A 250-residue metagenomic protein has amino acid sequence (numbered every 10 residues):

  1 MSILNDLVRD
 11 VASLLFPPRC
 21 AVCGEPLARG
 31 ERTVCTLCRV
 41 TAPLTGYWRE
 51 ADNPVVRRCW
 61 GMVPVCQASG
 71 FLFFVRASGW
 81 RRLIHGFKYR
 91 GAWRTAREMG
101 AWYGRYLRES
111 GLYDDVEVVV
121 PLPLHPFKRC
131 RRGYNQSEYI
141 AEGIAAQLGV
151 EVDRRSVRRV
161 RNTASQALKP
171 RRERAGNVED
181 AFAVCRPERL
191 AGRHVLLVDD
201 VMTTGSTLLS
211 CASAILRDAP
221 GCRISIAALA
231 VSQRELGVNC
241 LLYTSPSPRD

Functional and structural regions predicted by a protein language model:
M1-S245: Glycine-rich phosphate/pyrophosphate-handling loop used in enzymes and phosphotransfer proteins
P246-D250: A short, hydrophobic C-terminal helix/tail in secreted or cell-surface proteins
